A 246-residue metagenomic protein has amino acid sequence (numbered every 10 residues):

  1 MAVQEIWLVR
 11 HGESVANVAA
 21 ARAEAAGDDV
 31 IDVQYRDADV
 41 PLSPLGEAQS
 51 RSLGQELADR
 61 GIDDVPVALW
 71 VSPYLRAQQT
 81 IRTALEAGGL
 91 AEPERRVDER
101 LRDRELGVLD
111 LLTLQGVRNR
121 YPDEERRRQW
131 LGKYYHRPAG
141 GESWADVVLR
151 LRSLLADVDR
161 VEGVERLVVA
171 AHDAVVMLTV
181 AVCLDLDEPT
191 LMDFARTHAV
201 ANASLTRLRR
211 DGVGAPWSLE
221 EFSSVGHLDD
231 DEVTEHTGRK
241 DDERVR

Functional and structural regions predicted by a protein language model:
M1-E5, L90-E92, R104-G116, A181-R246: Acidic, low-complexity terminal tails and accessory targeting/binding regions of phosphate-metabolizing enzymes
M1-V65, Q79-L90, G214-R246: An N-terminal RHG(E/S)-centered segment typical of histidine phosphatases
V3, A48-R126, T197, A201-N202 (+1 more regions): Phosphate-coordination/substrate-recognition cap region in phosphate-metabolizing enzymes
I6, V67, V164-A174: Generic beta-sheet signal
H11-G12, V71-L75, P93, R100 (+2 more regions): Short, well-ordered beta-to-alpha junction loops that form the rim of enzyme active sites and present histidine/acidic
D32-P41, E125-A145: Short glycine/proline- and acidic residue-enriched helix-loop micro-motifs that form flexible lids or anion-recognition
R60-V65, V158-E165: Glycine-rich phosphate-binding loop signature in dinucleotide/nucleotide-binding domains
R137-R160: Internal catalytic-core helix/loop-beta-alpha segment that presents or stabilizes conserved functional determinants
